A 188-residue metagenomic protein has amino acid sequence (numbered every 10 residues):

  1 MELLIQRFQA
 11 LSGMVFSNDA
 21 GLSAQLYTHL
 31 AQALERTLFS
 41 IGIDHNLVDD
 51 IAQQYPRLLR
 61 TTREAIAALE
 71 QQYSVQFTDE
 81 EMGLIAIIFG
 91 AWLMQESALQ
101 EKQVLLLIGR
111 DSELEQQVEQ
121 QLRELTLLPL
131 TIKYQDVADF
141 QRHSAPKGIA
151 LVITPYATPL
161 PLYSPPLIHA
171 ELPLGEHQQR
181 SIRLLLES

Functional and structural regions predicted by a protein language model:
M1-S188: A cross-family "folded-core" feature that marks the main globular domain of proteins
